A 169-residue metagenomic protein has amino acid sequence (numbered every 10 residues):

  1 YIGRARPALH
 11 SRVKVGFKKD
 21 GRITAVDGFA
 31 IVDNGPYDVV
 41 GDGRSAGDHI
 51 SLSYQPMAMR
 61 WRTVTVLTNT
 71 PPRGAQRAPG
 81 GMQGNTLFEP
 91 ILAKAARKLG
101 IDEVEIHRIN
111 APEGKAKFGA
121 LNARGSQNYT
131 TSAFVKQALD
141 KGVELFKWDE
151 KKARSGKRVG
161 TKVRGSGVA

Functional and structural regions predicted by a protein language model:
Y1-G16, A169: Structured beta-strand/loop patches that form or line metal/cofactor-binding pockets in enzymes
Y1-I2, D33-Y37, E113-F118: Flexible loop/turn segments at secondary-structure boundaries
A8, S51, P71, Q83-I91 (+3 more regions): Generic recognition of stable, solvent-exposed alpha-helical segments in well-folded globular domains
H10-I91: Glycine-rich loop/linker segments at domain edges
G16-R22, K98-V104, D149: Secondary-structure transition/capping motifs at alpha-helix termini and the adjoining loop/turn into the next element
K18, V26-F29, V104, I109 (+1 more regions): Generic beta-strand/beta-sheet core signal
Q76-F118: Long hydrophobic segments that form regular secondary structure
A111-A169: Helix-loop-helix junctions that connect adjacent transmembrane helices in secondary transporters/permeases, recognized
